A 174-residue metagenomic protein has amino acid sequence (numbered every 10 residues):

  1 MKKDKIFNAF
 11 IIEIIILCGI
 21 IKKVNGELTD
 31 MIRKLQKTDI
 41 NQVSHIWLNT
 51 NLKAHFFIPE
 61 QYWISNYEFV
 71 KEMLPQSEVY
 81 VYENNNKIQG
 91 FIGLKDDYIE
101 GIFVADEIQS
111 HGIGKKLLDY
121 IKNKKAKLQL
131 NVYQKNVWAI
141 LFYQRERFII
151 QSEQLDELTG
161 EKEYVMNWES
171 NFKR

Functional and structural regions predicted by a protein language model:
M31-H45: A short beta-loop-alpha structural element at the N-terminal edge of CoA-dependent acyl/N-acetyltransferase catalytic
H45-K71: Conserved GNAT-fold acetyl-CoA-binding loop/helix
F69-V81, Y98: A short helix-loop-beta-strand connector motif used in the catalytic cores of GNAT acetyltransferases and, in some
E78-G90: Conserved beta-hairpin
Y98-Q109, V132-Y133: A short, internal acetyl-CoA/4′-phosphopantetheine-binding micro-motif in the GNAT/acyltransferase core
S110-N123, L141, R145: Conserved acetyl-CoA-binding loop-helix of GNAT-fold acetyltransferases
N123-K135: Conserved GNAT acetyl-CoA-binding A-motif
Q144-Q154: Conserved acetyl-CoA-binding loop of GNAT-fold acetyltransferases
